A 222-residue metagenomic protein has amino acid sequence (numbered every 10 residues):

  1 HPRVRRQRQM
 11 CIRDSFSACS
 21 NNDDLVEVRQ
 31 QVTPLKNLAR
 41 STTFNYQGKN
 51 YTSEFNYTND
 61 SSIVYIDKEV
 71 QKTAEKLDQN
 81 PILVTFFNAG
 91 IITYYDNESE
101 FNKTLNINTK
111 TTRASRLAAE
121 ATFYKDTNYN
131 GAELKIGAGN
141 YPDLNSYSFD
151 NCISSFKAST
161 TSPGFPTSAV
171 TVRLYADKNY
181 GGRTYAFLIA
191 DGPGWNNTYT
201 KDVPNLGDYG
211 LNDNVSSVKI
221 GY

Functional and structural regions predicted by a protein language model:
H1-F16: Single conserved hydrophobic/aromatic residue that forms the stacking wall/gate of nucleotide- or nucleobase-binding
L25-Y222: Compact beta-sheet-dominated domain cores in extracellular/mature segments
